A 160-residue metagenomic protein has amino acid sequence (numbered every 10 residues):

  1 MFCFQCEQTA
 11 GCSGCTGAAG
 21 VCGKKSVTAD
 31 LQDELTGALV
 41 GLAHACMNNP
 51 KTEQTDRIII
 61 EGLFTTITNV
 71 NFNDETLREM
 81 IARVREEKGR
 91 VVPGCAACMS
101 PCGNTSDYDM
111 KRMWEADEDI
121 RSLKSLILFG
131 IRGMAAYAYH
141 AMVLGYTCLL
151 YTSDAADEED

Functional and structural regions predicted by a protein language model:
F4, T16: Cys/His/Pro-rich metal-binding microdomains
E7: Cys/His-coordinated zinc-binding microdomains
C12-S13: Short, non-ligating residues that shape and space the ligands of small metal-coordination modules and catalytic
L31-C46: Charged, amphipathic alpha-helical linkers/stalks
P93-E115: Long, low-complexity or tandemly repetitive, helically biased scaffold regions used for multimeric assembly/adhesion
L123-I131, A135-G145: Boundary segments of small protein-protein interaction reader/adaptor domains
Y151-D160: Single conserved hydrophobic/aromatic residue that forms the stacking wall/gate of nucleotide- or nucleobase-binding
